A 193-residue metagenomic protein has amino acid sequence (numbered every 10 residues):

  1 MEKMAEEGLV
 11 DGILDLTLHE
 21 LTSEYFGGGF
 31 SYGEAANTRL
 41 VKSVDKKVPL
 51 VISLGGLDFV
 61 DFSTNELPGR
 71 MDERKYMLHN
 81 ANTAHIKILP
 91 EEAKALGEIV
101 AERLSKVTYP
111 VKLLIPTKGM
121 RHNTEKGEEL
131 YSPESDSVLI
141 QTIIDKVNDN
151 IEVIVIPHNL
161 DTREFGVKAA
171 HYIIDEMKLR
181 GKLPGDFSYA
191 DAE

Functional and structural regions predicted by a protein language model:
M1-S43, K47-S53, E73-K75, I86-E193: Metallocofactor- and cofactor-centric catalytic cores in central/energy metabolism, strongly enriched
S53, F59-T64, P68: ATP-dependent carboxylate/acyl-activation modules
P68-A84: A solvent-exposed, charged loop/short amphipathic helix patch at secondary-structure junctions
